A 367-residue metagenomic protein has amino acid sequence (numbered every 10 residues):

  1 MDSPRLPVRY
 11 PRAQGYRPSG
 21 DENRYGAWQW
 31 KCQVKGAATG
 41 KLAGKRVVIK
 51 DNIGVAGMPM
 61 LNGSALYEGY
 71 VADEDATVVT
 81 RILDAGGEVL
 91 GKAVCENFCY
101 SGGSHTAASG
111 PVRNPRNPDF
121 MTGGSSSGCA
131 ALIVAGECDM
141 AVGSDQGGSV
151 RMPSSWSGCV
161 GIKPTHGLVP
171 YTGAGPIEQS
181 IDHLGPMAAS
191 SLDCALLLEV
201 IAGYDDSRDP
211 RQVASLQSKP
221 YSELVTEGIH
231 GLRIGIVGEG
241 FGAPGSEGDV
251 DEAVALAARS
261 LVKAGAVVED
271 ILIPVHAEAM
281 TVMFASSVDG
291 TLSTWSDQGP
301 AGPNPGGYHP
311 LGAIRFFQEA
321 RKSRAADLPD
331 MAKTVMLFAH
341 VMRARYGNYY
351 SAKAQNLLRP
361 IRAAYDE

Functional and structural regions predicted by a protein language model:
M1-T39, V200-E367: Amidase signature
W28-W30, L66-Y70, D182-A189, A339-A344: Short, well-ordered beta-strand elements within core beta-sheets of diverse protein domains
G40-D75: Enzymes and membrane/adaptor proteins characterized by extended Gly/Ser/Thr/Asp/Glu-rich, aromatic-dotted
G40-L42, L83, I133, G228: Extracellular/periplasmic catalytic domains that process cell-envelope and extracellular macromolecules
K50, I82, L261: Conserved hydrophobic/aromatic pocket- or pore-lining residues that grip, position, or stack substrates in active sites
K50, K92, G143, V237-E239 (+1 more regions): Generic beta-strand/beta-sheet core signal
L61-A65, N114-R116, R343-K353: Short, basic, glycine/proline-bearing loop/turn elements
D75-A76, T80-I201: Short glycine/serine-rich loop segments
